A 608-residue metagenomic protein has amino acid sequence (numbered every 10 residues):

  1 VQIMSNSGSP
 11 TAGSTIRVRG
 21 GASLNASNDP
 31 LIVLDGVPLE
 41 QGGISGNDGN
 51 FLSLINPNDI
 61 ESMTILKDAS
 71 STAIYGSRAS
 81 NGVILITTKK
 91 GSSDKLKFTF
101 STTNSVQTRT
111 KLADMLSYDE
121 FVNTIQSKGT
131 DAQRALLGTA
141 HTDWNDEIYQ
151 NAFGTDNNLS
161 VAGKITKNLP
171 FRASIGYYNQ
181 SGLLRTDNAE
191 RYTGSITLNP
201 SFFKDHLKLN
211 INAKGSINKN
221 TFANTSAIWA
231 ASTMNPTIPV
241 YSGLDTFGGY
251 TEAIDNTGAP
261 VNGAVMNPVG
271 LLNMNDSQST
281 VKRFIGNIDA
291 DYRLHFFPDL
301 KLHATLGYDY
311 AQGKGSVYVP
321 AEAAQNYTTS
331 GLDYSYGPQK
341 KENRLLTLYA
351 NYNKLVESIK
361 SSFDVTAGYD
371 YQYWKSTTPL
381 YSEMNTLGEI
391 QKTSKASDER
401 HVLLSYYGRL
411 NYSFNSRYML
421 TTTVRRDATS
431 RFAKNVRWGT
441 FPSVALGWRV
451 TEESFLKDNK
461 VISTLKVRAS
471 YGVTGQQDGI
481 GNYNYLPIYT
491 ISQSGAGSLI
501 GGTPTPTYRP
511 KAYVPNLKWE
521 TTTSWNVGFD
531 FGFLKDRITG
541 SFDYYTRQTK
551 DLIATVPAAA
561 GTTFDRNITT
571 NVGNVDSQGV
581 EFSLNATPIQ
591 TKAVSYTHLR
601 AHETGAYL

Functional and structural regions predicted by a protein language model:
V1, G36, M63-T64, I84-I86: Non-catalytic regulatory/gating segments with a bias toward low-complexity or hydrophobic composition
Q2, S9-S14, L24-P30, L39-D48 (+6 more regions): Residues embedded in well-ordered regular secondary structure
M4-A12, Y75-S80, D187-E190, T225 (+1 more regions): Short, glycine-/polar-rich solvent-exposed loops and beta-turns at beta-strand/coil boundaries
S5, V18-A22, L34, K67 (+6 more regions): Flexible glycine-/small-residue-rich
D29, A152-T155, R191-Y192, T197-F203 (+3 more regions): Extracellular/periplasmic, surface-exposed regions of secreted and cell-surface proteins
D35-K67: Short acidic/polar hinge/loop motifs at secondary-structure boundaries that mediate gating or recognition
S70, G76-S80, T87-K90: Periplasmic N-terminal soluble interaction domains immediately after the signal peptide in Gram-negative
